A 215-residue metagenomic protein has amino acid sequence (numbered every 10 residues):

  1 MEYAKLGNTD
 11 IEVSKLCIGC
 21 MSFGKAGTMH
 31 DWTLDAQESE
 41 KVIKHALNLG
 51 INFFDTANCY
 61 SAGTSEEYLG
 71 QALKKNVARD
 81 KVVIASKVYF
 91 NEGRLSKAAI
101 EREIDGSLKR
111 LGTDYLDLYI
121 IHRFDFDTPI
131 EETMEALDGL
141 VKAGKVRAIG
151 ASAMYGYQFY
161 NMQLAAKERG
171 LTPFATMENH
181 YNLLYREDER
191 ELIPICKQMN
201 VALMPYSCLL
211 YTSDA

Functional and structural regions predicted by a protein language model:
M1-V82, K142: N-terminal binding-site loop/beta-alpha segment at the start of enzyme catalytic domains that lines or forms
L6, I18, F54, L69 (+8 more regions): Conserved, mostly hydrophobic/aromatic
C20, T56-N58, S86-V88, I121-R123 (+1 more regions): Short glycine-centered, acidic/aromatic-flanked micro-motifs in structured strand/loop junctions that mark active-site
A26, N91-E191, A202: Glycine/proline-rich, positively charged, aromatic-decorated active-site loop/lid region on the catalytic face
I43, G70, L137, E189-C196: Short amphipathic alpha-helical segments and helix-helix/interface helices
Y60, T64, D125, M154-Y157 (+1 more regions): Short beta->alpha linker loops
V141, C208-L209: Conserved short secondary-structure transition element at the edge of the structured enzyme core that lines
Y211-A215: Conserved small/polar residues in nucleotide/adenosyl-binding loops
